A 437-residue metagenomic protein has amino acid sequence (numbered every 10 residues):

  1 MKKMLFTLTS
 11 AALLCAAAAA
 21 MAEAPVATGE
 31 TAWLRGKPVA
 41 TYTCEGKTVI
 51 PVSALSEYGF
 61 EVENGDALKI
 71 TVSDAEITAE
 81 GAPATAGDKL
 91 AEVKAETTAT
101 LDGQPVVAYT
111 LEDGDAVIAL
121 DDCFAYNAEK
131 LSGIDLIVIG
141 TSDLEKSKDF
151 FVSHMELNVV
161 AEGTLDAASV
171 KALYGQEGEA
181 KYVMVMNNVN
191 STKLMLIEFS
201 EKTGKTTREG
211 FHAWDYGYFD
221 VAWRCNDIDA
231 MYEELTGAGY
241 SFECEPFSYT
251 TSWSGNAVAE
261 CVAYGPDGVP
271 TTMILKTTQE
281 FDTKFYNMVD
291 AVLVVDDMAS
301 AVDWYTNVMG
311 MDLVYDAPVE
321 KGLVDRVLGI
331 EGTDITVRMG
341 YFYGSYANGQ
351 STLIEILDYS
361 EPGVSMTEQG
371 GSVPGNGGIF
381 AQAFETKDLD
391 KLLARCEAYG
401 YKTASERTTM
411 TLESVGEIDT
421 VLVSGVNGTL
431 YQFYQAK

Functional and structural regions predicted by a protein language model:
K2-L8, M21-A125: Primary recognition of N-terminal secretory signal peptides and signal-anchoring hydrophobic helices
T9-A16: Bacterial N-terminal signal peptides
V49-G59, E145-N158, M231-G237, D297-L313 (+1 more regions): Amphipathic alpha-helical segments
E57, D74-E80, A125, T192 (+4 more regions): Short, charged/polar, Gly/Pro-enriched secondary-structure boundary elements
G65-A75, E162-S169, P318-K321: Acidic helix-start/capping segments at beta-turn-to-alpha-helix junctions
D115, F124-K130, E162, A222-W223 (+8 more regions): Vicinal oxygen chelate
A128-T141, E145-H154, N158-E198, H212 (+4 more regions): An N-terminus-focused feature that recognizes amino-terminal "leader" regions
Y305, E355-T408: Intrinsically disordered, low-complexity segments enriched in Gly and acidic/Ser/Thr residues that form flexible
